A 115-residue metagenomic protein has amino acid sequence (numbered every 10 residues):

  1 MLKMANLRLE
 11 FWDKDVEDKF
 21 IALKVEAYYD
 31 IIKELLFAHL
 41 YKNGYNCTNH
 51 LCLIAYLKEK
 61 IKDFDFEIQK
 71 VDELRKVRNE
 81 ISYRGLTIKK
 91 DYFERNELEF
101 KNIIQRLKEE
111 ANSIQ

Functional and structural regions predicted by a protein language model:
M1-Q115: Terminal alpha-helical segments
